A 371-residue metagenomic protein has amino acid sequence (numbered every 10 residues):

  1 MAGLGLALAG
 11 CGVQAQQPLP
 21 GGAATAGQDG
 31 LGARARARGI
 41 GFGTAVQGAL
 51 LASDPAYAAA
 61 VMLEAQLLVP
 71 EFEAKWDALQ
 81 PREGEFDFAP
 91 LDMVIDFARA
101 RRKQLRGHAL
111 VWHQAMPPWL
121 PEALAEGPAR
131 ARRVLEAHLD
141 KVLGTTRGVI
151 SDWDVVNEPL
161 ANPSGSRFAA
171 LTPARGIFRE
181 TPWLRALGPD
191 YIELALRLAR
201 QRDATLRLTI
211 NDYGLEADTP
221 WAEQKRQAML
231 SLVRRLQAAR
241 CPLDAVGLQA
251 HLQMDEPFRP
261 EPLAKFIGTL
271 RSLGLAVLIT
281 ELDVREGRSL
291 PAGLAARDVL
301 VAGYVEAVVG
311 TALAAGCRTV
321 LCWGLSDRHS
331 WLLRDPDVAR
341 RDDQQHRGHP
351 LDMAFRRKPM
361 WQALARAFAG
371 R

Functional and structural regions predicted by a protein language model:
M1-P18: N-terminal export signals
G21-E64, E71: Boundary/entry segment of secreted carbohydrate-active catalytic domains
T25-R34, Q80, T145, D154 (+5 more regions): Aromatic-rich peripheral "rim/lid" segments of glycoside hydrolase catalytic domains that contact and position glycan
G32-A37, P55-Q66, D92-Q104, L143-R147 (+3 more regions): Acidic (Asp/Glu)-rich catalytic clusters
G43-Q47, D154-V155, A195-E223, L278-E281 (+1 more regions): Aromatic-lined carbohydrate-recognition surfaces of secreted/lumenal glycan-active proteins
A49-L63, R133-V142, E223-L236, G303-V309: Short, acidic/polar
Q66-P70, N157, L206-D212, M229-E256 (+1 more regions): Aromatic- and acid-rich polysaccharide-binding/catalytic face of secreted or lumenal carbohydrate-active enzymes
L67-P81, P90-L215, E286: Substrate-binding cleft and catalytic face of glycoside hydrolase catalytic domains, especially the flexible beta-alpha
